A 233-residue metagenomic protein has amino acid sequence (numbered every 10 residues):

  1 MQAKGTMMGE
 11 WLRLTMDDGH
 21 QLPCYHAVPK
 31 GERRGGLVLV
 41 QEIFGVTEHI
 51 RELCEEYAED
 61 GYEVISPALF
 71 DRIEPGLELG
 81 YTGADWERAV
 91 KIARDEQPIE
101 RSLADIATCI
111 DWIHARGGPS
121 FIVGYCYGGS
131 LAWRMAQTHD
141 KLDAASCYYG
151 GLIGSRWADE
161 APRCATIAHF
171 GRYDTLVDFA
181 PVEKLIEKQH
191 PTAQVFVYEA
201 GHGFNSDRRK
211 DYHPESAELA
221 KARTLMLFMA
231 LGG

Functional and structural regions predicted by a protein language model:
M1-G233: N-terminal cap/leader regions of alpha/beta-hydrolase-fold enzymes, predominantly small-molecule hydrolases
